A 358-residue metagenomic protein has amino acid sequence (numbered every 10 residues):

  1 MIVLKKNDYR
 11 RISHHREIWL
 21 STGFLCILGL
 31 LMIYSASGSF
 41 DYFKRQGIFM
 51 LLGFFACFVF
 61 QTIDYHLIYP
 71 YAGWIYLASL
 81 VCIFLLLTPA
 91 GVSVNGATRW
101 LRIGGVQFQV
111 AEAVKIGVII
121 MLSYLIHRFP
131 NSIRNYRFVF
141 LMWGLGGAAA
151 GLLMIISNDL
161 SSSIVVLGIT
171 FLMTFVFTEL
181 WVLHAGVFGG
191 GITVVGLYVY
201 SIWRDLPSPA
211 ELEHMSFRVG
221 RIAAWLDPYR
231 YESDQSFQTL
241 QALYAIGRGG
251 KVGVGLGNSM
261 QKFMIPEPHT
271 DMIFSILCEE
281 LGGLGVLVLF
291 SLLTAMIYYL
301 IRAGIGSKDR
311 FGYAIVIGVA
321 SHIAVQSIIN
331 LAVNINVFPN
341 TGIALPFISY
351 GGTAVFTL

Functional and structural regions predicted by a protein language model:
M1-I12: Short, Lys/Arg-rich, polar N-terminal cytosolic tail immediately upstream of the first transmembrane signal-anchor
W19-D234, S275-V333: Hydrophobic alpha-helical transmembrane segments of multi-pass inner membrane proteins, especially in bacterial systems
G104-V114, I156-N158, S162, G250 (+2 more regions): Glycine/serine-rich anion-binding loops at beta->alpha junctions that coordinate negatively charged ligand groups
A224-W225, Y229, Q241-R248: Membrane-embedded hairpin module used as a gating/binding unit in multi-pass transport and secretion proteins
E232-L243, V355-L358: Hydrophobic alpha-helical transmembrane segments
L243-L284: Long extracytoplasmic/lumenal interhelical loops at the membrane interface of multi-pass membrane proteins
I315-L358: Membrane helix-loop boundary segments at the extracytoplasmic
